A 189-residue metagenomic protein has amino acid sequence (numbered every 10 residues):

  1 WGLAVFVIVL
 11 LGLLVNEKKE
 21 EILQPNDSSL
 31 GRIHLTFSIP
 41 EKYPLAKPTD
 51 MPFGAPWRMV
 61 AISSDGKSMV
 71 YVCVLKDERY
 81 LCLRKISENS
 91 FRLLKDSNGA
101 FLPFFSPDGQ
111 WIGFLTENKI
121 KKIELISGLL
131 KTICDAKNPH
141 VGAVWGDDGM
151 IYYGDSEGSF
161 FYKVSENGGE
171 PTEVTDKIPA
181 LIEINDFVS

Functional and structural regions predicted by a protein language model:
G2-S189: Acidic, proline/glycine-rich low-complexity intrinsically disordered segments
